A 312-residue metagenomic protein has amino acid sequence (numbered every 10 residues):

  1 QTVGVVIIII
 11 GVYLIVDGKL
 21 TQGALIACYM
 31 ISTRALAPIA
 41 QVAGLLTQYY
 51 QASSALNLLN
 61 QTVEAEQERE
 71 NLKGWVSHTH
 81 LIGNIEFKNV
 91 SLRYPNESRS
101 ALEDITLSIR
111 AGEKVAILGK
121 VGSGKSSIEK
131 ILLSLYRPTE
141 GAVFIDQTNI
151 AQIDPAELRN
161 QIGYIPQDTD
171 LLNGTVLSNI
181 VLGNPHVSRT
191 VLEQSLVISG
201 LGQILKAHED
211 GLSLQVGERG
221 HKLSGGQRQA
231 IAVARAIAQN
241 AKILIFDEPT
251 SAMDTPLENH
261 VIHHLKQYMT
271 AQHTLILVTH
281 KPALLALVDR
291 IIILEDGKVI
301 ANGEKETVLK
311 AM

Functional and structural regions predicted by a protein language model:
Q1-A27: A hydrophobic transmembrane-helix motif
V3, Q22-G44: Hydrophobic alpha-helical segments in the permease module
V3-I7, Q51, S188: Residue-level signal for transmembrane alpha-helical positions in Major Facilitator Superfamily
V6-I10, A37, S54, G200: Transmembrane alpha-helix boundary/anchor motif
I9-Y13, N57, E248: Transmembrane alpha-helix boundary and packing residues in multipass membrane permease domains and related
A35-T62: Cytosolic ends of transmembrane helices, especially the final helix of ABC transmembrane type-1 domains
Q67-H80: Pre-NBD coupling/linker segments of ABC/ABC-like ATPases
H78-M312: ABC-type nucleotide-binding domain
